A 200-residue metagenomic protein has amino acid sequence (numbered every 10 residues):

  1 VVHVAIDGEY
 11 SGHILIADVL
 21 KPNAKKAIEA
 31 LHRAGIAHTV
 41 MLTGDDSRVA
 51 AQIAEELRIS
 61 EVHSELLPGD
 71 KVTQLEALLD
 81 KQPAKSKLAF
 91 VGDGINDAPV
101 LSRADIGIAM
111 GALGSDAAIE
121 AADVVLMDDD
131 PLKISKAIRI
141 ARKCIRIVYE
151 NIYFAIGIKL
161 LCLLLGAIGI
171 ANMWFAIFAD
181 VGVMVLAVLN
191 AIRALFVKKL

Functional and structural regions predicted by a protein language model:
V1-I106, R139-R142, L200: Cytosolic catalytic headpiece
G35-I36, L57, E61, D80-K81 (+5 more regions): Membrane-embedded alpha-helical bundles of multi-pass transporters
